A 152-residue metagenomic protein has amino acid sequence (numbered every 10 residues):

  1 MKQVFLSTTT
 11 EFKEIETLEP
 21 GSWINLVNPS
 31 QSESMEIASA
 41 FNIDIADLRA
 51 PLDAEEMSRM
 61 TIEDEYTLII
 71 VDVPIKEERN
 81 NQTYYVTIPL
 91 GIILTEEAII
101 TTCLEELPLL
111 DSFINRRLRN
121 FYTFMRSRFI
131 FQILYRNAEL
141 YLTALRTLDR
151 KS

Functional and structural regions predicted by a protein language model:
M1-S152: Peripheral, non-transmembrane regulatory/ligand-interaction domains of membrane transport proteins
